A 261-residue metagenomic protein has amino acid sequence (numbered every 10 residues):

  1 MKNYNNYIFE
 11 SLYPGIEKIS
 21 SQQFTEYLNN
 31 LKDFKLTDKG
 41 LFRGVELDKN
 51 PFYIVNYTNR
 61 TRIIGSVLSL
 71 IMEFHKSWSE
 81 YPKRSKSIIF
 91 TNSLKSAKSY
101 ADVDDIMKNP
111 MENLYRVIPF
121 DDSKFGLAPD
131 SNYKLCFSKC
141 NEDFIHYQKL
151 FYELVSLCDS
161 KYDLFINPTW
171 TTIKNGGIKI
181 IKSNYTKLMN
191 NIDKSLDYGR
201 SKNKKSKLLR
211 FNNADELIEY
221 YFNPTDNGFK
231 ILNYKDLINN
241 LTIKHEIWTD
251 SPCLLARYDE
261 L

Functional and structural regions predicted by a protein language model:
M1-N3, P110: Extracellular interaction modules
N3-R84, I243, A256-L261: ADP-ribose/NAD+-binding catalytic cleft of ART/PARP-like enzymes
Y13-E17, S21, E46, I118-L261: Active-site and NAD+-binding cores of ADP-ribose-processing enzymes
L41-R43, I89-T91, R116: A structural signal for short, well-ordered beta-strand segments and their strand-loop junctions that often border
D48-N50, S96-A97, K124: Short acidic, S/G/P-rich loop/turn micro-motifs used as interaction or catalytic elements
F52-V55, S99-D102, L127-P129: A short acidic (Asp/Glu
S79-A101: Extended catalytic/binding region for NAD+/ADP-ribose chemistry, centered on the ART fold
D104-V117: Cytochrome P450 catalytic domain signature, combining two hallmark sequence patches
